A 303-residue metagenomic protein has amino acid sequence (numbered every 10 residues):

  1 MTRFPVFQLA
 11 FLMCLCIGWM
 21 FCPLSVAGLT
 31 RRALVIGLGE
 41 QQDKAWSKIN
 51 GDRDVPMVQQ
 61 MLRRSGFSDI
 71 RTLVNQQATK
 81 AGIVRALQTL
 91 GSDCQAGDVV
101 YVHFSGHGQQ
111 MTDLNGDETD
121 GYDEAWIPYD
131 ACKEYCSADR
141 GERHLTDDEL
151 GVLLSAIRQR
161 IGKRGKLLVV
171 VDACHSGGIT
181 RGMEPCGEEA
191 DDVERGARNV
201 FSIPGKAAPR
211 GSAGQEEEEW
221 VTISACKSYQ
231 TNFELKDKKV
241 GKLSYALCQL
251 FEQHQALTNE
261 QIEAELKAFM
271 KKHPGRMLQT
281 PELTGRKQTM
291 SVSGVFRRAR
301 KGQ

Functional and structural regions predicted by a protein language model:
M1-F11: Bacterial N-terminal signal peptides that target proteins for export
C16-Q303: Cysteine endopeptidase catalytic domains of the caspase/legumain-like
